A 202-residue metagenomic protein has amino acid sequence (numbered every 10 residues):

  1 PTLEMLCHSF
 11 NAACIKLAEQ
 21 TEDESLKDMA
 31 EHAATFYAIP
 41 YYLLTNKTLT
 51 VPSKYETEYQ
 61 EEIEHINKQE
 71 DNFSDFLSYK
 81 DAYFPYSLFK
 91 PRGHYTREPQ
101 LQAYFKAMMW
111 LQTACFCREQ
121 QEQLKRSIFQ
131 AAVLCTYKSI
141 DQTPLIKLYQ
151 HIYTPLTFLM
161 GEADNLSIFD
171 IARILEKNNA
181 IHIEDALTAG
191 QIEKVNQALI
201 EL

Functional and structural regions predicted by a protein language model:
P1-L202: Long, non-catalytic protein-protein interaction scaffolds
